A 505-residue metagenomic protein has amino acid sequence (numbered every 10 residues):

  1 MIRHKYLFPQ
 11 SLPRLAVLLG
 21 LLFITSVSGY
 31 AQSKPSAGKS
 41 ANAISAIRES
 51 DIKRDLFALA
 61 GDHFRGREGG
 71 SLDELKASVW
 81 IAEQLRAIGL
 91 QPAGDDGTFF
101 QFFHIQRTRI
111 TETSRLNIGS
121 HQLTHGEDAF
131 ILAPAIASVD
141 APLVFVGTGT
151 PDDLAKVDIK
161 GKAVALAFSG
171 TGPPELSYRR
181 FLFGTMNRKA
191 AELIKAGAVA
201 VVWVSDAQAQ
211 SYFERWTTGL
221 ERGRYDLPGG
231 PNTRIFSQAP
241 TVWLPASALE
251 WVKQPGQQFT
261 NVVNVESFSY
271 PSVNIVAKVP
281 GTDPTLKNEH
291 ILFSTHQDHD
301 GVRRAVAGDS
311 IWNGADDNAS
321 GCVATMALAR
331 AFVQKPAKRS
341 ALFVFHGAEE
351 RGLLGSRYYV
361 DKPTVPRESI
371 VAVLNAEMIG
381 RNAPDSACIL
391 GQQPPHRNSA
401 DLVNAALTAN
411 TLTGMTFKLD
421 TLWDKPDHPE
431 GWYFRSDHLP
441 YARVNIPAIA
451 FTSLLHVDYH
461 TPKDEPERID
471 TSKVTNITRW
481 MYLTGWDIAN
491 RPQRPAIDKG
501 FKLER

Functional and structural regions predicted by a protein language model:
R14-S26: Bacterial N-terminal signal peptides
A31-P92, L154, R215, N288-H290 (+1 more regions): N-terminal hydrophobic or amphipathic helices/low-complexity stretches enriched in small/hydrophobic/Pro/Gly
P35-S40, S114, H121-V157, L227-G314 (+3 more regions): Soluble metallo-hydrolase cores and metallopeptidase-like ectodomains found primarily in the secretory/periplasmic
R65-E175, A405: Noncatalytic luminal/extracellular "stalk/propeptide" segments of secretory-pathway proteins
Q122-T124, A239-W251, A337, H346-A450: Metal-dependent peptidase/peptidase-like ectodomains
H125-P231, P280: Extracellular/luminal Protease-associated
S294, G301, H428-I477: Zn-dependent metallopeptidase/amidohydrolase metal-coordination segment
R330, Q334, R339, H456-R505: His/Asp/Glu-rich mid-to-C-terminal helical/loop segments that flank catalytic regions of hydrolases
